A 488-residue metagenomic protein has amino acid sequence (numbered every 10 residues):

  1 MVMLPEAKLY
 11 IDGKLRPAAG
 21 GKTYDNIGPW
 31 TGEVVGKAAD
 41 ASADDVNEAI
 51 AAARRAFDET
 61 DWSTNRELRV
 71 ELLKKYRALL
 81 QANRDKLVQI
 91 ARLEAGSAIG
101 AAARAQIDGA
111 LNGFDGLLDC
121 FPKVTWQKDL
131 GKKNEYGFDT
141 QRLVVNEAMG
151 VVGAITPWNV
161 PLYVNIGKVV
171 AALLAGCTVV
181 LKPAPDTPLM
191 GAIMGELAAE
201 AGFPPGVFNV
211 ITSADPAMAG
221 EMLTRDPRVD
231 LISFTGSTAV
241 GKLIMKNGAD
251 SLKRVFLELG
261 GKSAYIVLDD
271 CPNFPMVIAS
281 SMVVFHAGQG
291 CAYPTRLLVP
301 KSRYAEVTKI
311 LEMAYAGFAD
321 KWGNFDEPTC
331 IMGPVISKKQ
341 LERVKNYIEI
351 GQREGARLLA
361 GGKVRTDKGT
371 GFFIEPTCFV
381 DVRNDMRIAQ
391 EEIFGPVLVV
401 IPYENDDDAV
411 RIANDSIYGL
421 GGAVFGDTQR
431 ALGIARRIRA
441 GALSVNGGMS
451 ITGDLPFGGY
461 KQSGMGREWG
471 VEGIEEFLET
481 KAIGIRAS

Functional and structural regions predicted by a protein language model:
M1-W30, G116, K363: Hydrophobic face of amphipathic alpha-helices that form TPR/SEL1-like repeat modules and related alpha-solenoid
T31-K37, V229, I266, I348 (+3 more regions): Conserved C-terminal structural/oligomerization subdomain of aldehyde/semialdehyde dehydrogenase
G32, R69, A91, G176 (+9 more regions): Residue-level signal for inorganic ion chemistry
V35-T125: Glycine-rich loop-to-alpha-helix module at the N-terminal edge of alpha/beta enzyme cores
F57, D61, R77-R84, V88 (+19 more regions): Structural signal for hydrophobic packing residues in well-ordered secondary-structure cores of soluble enzyme domains
K128-F274, T329, Y403: Rossmann-like NAD(P) dinucleotide-binding subdomain of oxidoreductase/dehydrogenase enzymes
T178-V180, L358, A442: A short hydrophobic/small-residue beta-strand
L231, A239-R383, V445: ALDH superfamily catalytic-core signature
